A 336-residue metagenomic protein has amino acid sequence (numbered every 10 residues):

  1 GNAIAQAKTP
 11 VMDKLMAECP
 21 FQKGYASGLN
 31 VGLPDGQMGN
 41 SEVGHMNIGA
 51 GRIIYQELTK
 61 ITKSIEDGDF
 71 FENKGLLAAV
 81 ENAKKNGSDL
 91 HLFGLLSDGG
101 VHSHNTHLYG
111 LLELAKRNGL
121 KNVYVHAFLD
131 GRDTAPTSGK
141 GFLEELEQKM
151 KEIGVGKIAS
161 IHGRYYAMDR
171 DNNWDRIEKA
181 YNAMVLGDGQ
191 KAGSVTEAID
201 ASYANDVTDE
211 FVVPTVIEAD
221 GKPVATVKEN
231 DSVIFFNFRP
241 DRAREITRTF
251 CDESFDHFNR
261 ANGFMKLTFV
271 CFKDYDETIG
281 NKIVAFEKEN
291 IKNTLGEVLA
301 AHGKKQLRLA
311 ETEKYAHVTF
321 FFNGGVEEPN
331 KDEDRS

Functional and structural regions predicted by a protein language model:
N2-I153, K157-Y165, D175, K179 (+3 more regions): Active-site nucleophile/metal-coordination loop of metallo-enzymes that catalyze phosphate/sulfate and related
T9, A50-Q56, A180, K191-E197 (+2 more regions): A broad, low-specificity signal for short, low-complexity segments enriched in glycine/proline and polar/charged
E57-L58, A225, A243-T247, T278-N281 (+1 more regions): Short helix/loop capping segments that flank catalytic or ligand/cofactor-binding pockets
G75, D332-D334: Active-site His/acidic residue clusters
G87-S88, K228-N230: Short hydrophobic "helix-edge" motifs at membrane interfaces and signal-peptide entry regions
T134-K222, T226-K228, I234, A243-G263: Long, well-ordered, tryptophan-enriched scaffold segments
E229, F321-N330: Primary mode marks residue(s) on the alpha4-beta5-alpha5 output face of response regulator receiver
